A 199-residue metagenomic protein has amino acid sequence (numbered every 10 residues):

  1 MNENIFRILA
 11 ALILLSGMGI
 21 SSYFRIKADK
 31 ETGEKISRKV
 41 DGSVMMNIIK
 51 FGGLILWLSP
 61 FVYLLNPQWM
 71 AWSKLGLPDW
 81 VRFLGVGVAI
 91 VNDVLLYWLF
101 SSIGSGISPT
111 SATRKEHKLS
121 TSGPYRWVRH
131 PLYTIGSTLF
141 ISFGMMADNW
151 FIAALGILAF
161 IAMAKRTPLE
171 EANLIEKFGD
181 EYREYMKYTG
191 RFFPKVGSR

Functional and structural regions predicted by a protein language model:
M1-R114, K118-T121, L139-R199: Membrane-anchoring alpha-helices and their flanking helix-loop junctions
S122, R126-T134: Histidine-centered phosphotransfer motif of kinases
